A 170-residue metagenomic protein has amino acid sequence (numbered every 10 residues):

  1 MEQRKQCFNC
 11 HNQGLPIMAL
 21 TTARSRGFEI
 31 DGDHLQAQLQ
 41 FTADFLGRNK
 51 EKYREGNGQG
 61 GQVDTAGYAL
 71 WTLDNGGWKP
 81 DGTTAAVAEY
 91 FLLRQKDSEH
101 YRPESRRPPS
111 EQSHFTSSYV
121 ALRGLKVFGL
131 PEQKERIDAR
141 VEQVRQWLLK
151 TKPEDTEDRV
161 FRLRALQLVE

Functional and structural regions predicted by a protein language model:
M1-E170: Preference for long, amphipathic alpha-helical scaffolds in soluble/luminal domains and all-alpha bundles
